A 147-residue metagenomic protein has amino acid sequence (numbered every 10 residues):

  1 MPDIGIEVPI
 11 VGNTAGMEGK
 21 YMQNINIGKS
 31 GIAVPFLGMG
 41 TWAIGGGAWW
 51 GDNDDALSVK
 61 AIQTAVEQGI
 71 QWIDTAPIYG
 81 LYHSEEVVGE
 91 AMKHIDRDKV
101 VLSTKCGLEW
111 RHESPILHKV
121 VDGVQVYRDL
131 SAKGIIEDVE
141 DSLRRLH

Functional and structural regions predicted by a protein language model:
P2, Q63, R97, R111 (+2 more regions): Arginine residue identity/basic-tract feature
P2-V8: Extreme N-terminal basic, low-complexity initiation segments that serve as generic localization/processing leaders
P9-V101, K105-W110: N-terminal binding-site loop/beta-alpha segment at the start of enzyme catalytic domains that lines or forms
A43-D52, L117-V121, V126-Y127: Acidic/histidine-rich helix-loop elements that form or flank divalent-metal/phosphate-binding sites at the catalytic
S84-K93, P115, V139, H147: Distinct, well-ordered alpha-helical segments
D96-D98, T104-C106, E113-G123, L130: An active-site metal/cofactor-coordinating segment within enzyme catalytic domains
H118-H147: Glycine/proline-rich, positively charged, aromatic-decorated active-site loop/lid region on the catalytic face
